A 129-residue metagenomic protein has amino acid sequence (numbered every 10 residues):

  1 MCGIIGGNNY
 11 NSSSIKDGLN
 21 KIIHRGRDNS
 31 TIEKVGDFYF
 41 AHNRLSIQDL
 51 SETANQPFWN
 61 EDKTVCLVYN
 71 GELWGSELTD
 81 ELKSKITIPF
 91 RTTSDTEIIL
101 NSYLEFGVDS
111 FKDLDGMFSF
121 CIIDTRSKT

Functional and structural regions predicted by a protein language model:
M1-T129: N-terminus-centric sequence/structural signature that marks the extreme N-terminus and adjacent "lid/interface" module
